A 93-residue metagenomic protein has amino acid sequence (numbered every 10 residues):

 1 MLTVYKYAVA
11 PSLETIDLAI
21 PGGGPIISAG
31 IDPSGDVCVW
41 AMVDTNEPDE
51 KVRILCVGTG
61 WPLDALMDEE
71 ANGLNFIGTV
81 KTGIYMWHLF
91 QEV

Functional and structural regions predicted by a protein language model:
M1-D36, P62-G73, G78: N-terminal domain-onset segments
D36-C38, K51: Exposed beta-strand and adjacent loop surfaces of beta-rich binding modules that mediate intermolecular recognition
T45-P48: Acidic glycine-/aspartate-rich tracts in secreted/extracellular proteins
K51-V93: Helix-rich interaction surfaces within compact, conserved domain-sized segments that mediate assembly or partner
